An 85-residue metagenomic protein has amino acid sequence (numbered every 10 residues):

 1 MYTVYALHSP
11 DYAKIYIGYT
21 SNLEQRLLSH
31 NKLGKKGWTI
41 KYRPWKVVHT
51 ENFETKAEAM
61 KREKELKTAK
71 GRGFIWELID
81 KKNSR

Functional and structural regions predicted by a protein language model:
M1-K35, I40-T50, E54, E58-T68 (+2 more regions): GIY-YIG nuclease catalytic motif and its immediate N-terminal context
